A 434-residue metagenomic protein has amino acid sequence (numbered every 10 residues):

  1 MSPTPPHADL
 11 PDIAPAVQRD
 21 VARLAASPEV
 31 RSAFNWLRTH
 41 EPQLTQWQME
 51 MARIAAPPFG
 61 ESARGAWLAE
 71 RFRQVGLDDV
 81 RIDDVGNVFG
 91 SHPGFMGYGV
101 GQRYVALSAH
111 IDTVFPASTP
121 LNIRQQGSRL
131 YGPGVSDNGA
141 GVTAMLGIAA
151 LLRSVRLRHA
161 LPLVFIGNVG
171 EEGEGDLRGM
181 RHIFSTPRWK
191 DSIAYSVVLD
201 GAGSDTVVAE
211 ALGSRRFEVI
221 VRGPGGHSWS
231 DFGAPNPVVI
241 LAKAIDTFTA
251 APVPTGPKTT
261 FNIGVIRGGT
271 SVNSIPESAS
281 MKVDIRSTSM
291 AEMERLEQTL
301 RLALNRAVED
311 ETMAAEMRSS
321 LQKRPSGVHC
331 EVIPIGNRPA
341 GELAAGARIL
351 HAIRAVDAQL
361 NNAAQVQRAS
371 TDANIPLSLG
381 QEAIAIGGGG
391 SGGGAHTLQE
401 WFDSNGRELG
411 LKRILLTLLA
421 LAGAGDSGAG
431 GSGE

Functional and structural regions predicted by a protein language model:
M1-S32, M49, R53, P237-E434: Metal-dependent amide/peptide-bond hydrolase catalytic core, centered on the "pita-bread" metallohydrolase fold
S2-Y131: Acidic/His- and Gly-rich active-site-bordering loop/insert found across diverse amide/peptide-bond hydrolases
L107-A109, I166-N168, S196-D200, I220-R222 (+1 more regions): Short beta-strand segments
I111-Q125, V208-I220, A355: Acidic-glycine-rich active-site phosphate/pyrophosphate-binding loop
F115, L157, V208-S214, V272-E277 (+1 more regions): Short glycine/proline-enriched loop/turn "hinge" motifs that connect secondary-structure elements and lie
L121-G134, R222-G225, A358, A395-H396: Glycine/charged-rich beta-loop-alpha catalytic/anionic-binding loops adjacent to active sites
R129, G134, N138-L212, P254 (+1 more regions): Acidic/histidine-rich catalytic neighborhood of metal-dependent amide-processing enzymes
